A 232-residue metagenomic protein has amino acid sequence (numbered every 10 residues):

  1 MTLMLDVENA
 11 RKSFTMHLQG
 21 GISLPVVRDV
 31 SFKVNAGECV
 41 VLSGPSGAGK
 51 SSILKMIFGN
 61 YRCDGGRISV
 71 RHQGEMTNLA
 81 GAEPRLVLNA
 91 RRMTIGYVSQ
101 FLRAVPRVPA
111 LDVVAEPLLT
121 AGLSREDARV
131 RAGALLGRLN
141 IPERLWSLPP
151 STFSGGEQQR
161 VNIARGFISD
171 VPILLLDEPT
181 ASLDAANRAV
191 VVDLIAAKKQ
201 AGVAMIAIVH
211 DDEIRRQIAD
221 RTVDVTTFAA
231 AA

Functional and structural regions predicted by a protein language model:
F58: Helix-to-loop junction immediately C-terminal to a conserved catalytic motif
M76-G96: ABC ATPase NBD coupling module
F101, V108-L119: Q-loop/switch helix immediately C-terminal to the Walker
D127-R144: Conserved ABC ATPase "signature" region
P149-F153, E157: Conserved ABC ATPase signature
I163: Hydrophobic anchor residue at the start of the ABC signature
G166-F167: ABC ATPase C-loop
L174-D177: Catalytic Walker B motif of ABC-type/P-loop ATPase nucleotide-binding domains
